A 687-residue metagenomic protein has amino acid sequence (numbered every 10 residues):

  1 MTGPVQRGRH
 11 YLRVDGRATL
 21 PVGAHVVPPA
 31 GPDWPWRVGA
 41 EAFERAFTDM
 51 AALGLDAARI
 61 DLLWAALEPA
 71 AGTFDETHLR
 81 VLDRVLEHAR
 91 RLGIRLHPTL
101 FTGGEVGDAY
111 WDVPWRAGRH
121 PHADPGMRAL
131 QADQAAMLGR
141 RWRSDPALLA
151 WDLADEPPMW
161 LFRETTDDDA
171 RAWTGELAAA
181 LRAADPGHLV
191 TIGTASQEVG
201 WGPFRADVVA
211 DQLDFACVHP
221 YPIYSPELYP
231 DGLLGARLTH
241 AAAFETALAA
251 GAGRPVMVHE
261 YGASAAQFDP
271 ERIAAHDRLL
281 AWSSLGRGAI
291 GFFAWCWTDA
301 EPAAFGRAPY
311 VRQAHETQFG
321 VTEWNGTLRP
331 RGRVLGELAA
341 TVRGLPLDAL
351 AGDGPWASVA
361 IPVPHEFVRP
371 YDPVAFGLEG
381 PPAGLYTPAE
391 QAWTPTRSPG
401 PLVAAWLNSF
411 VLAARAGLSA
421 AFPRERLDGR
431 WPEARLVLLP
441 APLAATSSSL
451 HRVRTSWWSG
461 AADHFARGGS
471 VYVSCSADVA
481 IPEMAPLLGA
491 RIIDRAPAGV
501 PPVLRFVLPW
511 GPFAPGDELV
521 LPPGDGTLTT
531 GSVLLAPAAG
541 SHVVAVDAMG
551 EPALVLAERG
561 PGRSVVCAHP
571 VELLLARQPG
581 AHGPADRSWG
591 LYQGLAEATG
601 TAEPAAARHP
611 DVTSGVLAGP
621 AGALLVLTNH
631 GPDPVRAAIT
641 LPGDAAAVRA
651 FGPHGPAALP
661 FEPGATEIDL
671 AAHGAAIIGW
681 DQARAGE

Functional and structural regions predicted by a protein language model:
P4-R9, R13-V208, H276, T298: Active-site mouth of glycoside hydrolases
D61, P158-R163, E227-P230, F244-D277 (+1 more regions): Active-site clefts of carbohydrate-active enzymes
L189-G193, E198-A266, D299: Glycoside hydrolase catalytic-domain groove-lining segments
Y261, A274-V311: Substrate-binding cleft of secreted/luminal carbohydrate-active enzymes
W297-S358, F367-P373: Aromatic-rich peripheral "rim/lid" segments of glycoside hydrolase catalytic domains that contact and position glycan
T327-T341, R559-R563, A568-E687: Extracellular ligand-binding/catalytic regions of CAZymes and related secreted enzymes and adhesion modules
G354-P395, L402-L407, A445, G460-A462 (+3 more regions): Carbohydrate-binding surface patches
S449-P522: A glycine-rich, often tryptophan-bearing local segment used as a flexible ligand/cofactor-contacting loop or short
